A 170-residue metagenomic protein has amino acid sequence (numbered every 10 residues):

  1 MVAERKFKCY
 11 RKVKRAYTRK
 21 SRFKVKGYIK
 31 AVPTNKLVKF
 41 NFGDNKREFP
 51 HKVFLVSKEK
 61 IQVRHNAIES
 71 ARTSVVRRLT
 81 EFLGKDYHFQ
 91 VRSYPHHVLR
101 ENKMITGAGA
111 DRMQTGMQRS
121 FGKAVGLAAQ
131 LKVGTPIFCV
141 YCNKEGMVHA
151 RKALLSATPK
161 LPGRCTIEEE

Functional and structural regions predicted by a protein language model:
M1-E170: Ribosome-associated RNA-binding proteins
